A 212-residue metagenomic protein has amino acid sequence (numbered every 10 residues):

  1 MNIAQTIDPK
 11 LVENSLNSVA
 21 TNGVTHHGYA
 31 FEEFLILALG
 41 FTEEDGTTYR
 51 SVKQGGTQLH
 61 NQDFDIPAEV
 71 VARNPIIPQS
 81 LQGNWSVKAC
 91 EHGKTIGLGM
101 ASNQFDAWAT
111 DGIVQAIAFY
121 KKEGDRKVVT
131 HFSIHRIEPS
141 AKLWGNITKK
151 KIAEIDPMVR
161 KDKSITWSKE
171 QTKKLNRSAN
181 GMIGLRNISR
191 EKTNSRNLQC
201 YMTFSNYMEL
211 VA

Functional and structural regions predicted by a protein language model:
M1-A212: Nucleic-acid endonuclease domains
